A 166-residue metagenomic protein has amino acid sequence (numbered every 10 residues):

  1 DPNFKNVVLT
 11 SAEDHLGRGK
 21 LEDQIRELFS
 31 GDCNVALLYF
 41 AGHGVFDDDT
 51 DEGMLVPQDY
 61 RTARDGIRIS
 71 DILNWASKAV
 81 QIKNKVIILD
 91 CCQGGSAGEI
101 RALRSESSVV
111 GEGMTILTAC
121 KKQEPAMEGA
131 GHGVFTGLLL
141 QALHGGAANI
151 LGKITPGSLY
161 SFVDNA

Functional and structural regions predicted by a protein language model:
D1, D65, G129-G131: Glycine- and acidic-residue-enriched helix-capping/strand-helix junction motifs
D1, F46-D48, E106-G111: Short glycine/proline-enriched loop/turn "hinge" motifs that connect secondary-structure elements and lie
D1-A12: Short beta-strand elements in bilobed, periplasmic/extracellular small-molecule ligand-binding domains
P2, E27-C33, S105-S107: A conserved switch/coupling segment of P-loop NTPase cores
V7-V8, L37, V86, T115: A structural signal for isolated positions on well-ordered beta-strands in alpha/beta enzyme cores
D14-G19, K122-A126: A short acidic, often aromatic-flanked loop/helix-cap motif at beta-alpha or helix-coil junctions that lines enzyme
R18-I100, L151-G152, S158-L159: Caspase-like (clan CD) cysteine peptidase catalytic core
I82-A166: Active-site-proximal C-terminal subdomain of hydrolase catalytic domains
